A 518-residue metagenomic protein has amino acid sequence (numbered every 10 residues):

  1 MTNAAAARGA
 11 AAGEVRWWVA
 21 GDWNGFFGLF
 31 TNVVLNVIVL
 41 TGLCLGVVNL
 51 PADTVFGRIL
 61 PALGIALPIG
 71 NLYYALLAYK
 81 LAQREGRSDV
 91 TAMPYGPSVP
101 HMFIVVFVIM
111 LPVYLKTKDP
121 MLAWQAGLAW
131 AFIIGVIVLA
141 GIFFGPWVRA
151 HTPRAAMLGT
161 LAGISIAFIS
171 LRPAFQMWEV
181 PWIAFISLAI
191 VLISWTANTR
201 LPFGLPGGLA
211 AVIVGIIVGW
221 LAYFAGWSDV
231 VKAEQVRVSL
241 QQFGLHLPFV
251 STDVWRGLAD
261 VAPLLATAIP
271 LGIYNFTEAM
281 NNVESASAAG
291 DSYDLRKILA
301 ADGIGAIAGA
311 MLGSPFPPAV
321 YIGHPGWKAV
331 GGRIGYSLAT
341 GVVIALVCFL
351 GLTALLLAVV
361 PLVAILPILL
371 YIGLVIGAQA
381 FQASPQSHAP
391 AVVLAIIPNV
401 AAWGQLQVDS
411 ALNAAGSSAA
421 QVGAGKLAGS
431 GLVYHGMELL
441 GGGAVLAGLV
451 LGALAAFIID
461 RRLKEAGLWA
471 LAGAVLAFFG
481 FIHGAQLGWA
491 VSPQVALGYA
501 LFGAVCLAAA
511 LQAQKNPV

Functional and structural regions predicted by a protein language model:
T2-W18, V37-L43, H324-G326, A339-V518: Transmembrane alpha-helical segments and their short flanking loops that form helix-hairpins/helix-helix interfaces
A12-L188, G326-L338, V342-A354, A358-V359 (+4 more regions): Early transmembrane hairpin of solute transport permeases
E14-W17, L50-D53, A78-D89, D260-I334: Membrane-embedded helical hairpins/re-entrant loop segments and their flanking transmembrane helices within multi-pass
L35, G64, F143, F185 (+12 more regions): Conserved active-site and cofactor/substrate-binding residues in soluble primary-metabolism enzymes
L45, T54-P61, P68-N71, L76 (+7 more regions): Flexible hinge motifs at transmembrane-helix junctions and intramembrane kinks/re-entrant loops in multi-pass membrane
R87-S88, V113-K116, A155, W178-V191 (+9 more regions): Juxtamembrane/interfacial segments around transmembrane helices
W130-I134, P270-L271, L312-G313, L440: Alpha-helical transmembrane segments of multi-pass integral membrane proteins
G145-I164, V180-L192, A197-A222, D229-E234 (+3 more regions): Membrane-interface loop-to-helix entry segments
